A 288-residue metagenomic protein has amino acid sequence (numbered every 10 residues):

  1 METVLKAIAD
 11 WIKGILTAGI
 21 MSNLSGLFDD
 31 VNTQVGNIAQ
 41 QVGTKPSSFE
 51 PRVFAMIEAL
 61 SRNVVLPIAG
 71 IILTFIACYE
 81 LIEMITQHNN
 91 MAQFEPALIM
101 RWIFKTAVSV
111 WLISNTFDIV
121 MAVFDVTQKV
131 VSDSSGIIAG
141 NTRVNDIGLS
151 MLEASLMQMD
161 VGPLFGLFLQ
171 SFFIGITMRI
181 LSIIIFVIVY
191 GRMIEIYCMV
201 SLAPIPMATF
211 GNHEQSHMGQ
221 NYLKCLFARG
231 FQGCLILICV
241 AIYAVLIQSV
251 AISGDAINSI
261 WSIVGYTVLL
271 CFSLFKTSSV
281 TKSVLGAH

Functional and structural regions predicted by a protein language model:
M1-I72, Q87-A97, A107-T177, S216-N221 (+2 more regions): Gly/Ser-rich, low-complexity
V65, A69-Y79, I103-A107, W111 (+8 more regions): Residue-level signal for the membrane-embedded core of alpha-helical transmembrane segments, especially mid-helix
L81-F94, S182-F186, E214-Q215: Membrane-water interface regions at transmembrane-helix termini and the short interhelical loops of multi-pass membrane
S182-V189, M193-I196, V200-C239: Extended serine/threonine-enriched, polar tracts that run as long, contiguous segments within proteins
